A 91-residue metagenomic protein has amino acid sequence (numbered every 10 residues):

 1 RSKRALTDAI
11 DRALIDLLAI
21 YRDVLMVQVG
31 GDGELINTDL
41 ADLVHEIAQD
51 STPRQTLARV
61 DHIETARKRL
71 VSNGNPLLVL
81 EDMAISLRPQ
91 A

Functional and structural regions predicted by a protein language model:
R1-S51, R67-S72, P76-L87: AAA+ P-loop NTPase domains with strong preference for DNA replication initiators and clamp-loader complexes
Q49-D61: Short glycine/proline-rich, acidic loop/turn segments that cap or connect secondary-structure elements
R59-R69: Solvent-exposed, amphipathic alpha-helical segments
